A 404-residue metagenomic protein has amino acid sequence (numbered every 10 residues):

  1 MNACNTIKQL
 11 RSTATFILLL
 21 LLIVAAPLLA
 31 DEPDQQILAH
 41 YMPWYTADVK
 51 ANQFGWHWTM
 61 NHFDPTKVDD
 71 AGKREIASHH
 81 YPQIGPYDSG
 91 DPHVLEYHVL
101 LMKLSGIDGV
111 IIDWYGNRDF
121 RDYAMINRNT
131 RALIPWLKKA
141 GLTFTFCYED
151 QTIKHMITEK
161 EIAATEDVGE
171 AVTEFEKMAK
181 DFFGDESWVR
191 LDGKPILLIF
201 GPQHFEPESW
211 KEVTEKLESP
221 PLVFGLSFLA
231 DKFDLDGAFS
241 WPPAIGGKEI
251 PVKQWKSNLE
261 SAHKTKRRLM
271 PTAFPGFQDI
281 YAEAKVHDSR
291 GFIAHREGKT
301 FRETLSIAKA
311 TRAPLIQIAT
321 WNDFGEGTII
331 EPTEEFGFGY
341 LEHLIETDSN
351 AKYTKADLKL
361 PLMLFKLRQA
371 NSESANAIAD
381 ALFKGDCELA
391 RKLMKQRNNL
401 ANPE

Functional and structural regions predicted by a protein language model:
M1-S12: N-terminal secretory signal peptides that target proteins for export/translocation
A14-A25: Bacterial N-terminal signal peptides
V24-E32: Bacterial Sec-dependent signal peptides at the C-terminal "C-region" and cleavage site
D31-E404: Glycan-processing catalytic domains of CAZymes
